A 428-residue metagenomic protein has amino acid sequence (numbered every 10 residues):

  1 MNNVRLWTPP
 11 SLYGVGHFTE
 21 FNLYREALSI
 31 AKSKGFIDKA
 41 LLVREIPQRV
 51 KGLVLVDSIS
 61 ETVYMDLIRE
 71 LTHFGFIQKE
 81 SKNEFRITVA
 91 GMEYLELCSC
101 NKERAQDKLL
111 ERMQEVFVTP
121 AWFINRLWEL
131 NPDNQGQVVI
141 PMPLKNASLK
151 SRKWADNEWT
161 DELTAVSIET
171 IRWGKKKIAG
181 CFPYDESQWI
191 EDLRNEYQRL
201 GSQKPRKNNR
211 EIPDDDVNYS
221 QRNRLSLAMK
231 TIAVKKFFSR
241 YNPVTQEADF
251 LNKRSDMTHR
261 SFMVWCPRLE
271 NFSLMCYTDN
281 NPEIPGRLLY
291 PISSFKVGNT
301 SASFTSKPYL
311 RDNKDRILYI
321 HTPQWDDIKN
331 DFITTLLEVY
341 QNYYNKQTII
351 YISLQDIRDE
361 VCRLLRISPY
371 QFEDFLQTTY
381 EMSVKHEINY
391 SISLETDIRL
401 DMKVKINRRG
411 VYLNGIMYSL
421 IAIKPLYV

Functional and structural regions predicted by a protein language model:
N2-V339, I350-S353: Donor-sugar nucleotide-binding helix/loop cap in glycosyltransferases
N134, T379, D397-D401: Short alpha-helical linear motifs
A248-S255, W265, N345, Y351-L365 (+1 more regions): Intrinsically disordered, acidic Ser/Thr/Pro-rich low-complexity regulatory segments
F272-C276, P282-K314, K385-V428: C-terminal engagement modules used by replication, chromatin/transcription, nuclear envelope/ESCRT, and ubiquitin
Q324-N389: Intrinsically disordered, low-complexity segments enriched in Gly and acidic/Ser/Thr residues that form flexible
